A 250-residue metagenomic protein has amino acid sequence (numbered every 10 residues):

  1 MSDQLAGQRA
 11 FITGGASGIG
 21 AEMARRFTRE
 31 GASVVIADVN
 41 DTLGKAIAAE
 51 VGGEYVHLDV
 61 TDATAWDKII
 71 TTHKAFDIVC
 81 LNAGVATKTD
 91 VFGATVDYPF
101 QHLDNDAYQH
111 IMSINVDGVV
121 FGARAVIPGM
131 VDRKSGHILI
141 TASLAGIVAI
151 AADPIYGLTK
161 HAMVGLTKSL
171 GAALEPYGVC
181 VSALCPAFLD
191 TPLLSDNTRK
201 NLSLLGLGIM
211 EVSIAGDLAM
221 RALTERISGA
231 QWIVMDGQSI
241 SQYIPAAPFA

Functional and structural regions predicted by a protein language model:
D3-S33: Canonical Rossmann dinucleotide-binding motif of NAD(H)/NADP(H)-dependent dehydrogenases/reductases, specifically
T13-G14, F76-F92, N115, I140 (+1 more regions): Rossmann-fold scaffold of SDR-type NAD(P)-dependent oxidoreductases
E30, V148, S169-V179: Active-site-adjacent segment of SDR/Rossmann-fold oxidoreductases
D41-T42, H57-K68, N105: The beta1-alpha1 cofactor-binding region of Rossmann-like NAD(H)/NADP(H)-dependent oxidoreductases
V85, P99-V120, S135, L139 (+1 more regions): Catalytic Tyr-X3-Lys loop
A123, T159: Active-site helix of classical SDR
S143: Residue(s) in the substrate-gating loop at a strand-loop-helix junction that position the organic substrate next
A183, R199-Y243: C-terminal helical subdomain
